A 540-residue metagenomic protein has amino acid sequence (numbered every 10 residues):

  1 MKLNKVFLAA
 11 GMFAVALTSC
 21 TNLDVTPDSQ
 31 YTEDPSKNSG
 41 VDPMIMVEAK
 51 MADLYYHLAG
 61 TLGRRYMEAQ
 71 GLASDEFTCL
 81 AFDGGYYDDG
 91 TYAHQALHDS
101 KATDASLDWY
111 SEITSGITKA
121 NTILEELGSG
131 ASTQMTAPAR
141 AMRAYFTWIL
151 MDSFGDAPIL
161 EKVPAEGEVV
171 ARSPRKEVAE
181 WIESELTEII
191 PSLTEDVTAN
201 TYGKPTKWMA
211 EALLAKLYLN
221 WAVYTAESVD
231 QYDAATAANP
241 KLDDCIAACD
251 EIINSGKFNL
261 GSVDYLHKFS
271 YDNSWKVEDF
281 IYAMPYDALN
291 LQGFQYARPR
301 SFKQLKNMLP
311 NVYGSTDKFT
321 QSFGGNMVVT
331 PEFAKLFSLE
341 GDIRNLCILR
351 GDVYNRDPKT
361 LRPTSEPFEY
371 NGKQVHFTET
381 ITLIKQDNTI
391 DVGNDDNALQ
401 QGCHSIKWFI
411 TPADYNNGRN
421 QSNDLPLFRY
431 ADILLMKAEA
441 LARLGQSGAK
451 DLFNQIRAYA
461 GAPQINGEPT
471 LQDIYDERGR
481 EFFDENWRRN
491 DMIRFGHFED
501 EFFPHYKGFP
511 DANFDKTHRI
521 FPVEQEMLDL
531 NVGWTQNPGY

Functional and structural regions predicted by a protein language model:
T18-N22, I113-T114, W181, K268-Q321 (+6 more regions): Long, intrinsically disordered, low-complexity segments
C20-G71, L528-Y540: Membrane-proximal, proline-rich intrinsically disordered regions
S29, E33, R65-A81, V163 (+4 more regions): Short, surface-exposed recognition loops and adjoining beta-strand edges that mediate ligand/DNA contacts, enriched
S39-L62, G84-F154, E168-Y202, I406-L425 (+4 more regions): Conserved, well-structured interaction surfaces
Y92-H98, A102, D108, E332-R429: Flexible, polar/acidic helix-loop-strand segments at domain edges
Y271, E278-L383: Glycine-rich, aromatic-lined ligand/substrate-binding cores of catalytic and carbohydrate-binding domains
